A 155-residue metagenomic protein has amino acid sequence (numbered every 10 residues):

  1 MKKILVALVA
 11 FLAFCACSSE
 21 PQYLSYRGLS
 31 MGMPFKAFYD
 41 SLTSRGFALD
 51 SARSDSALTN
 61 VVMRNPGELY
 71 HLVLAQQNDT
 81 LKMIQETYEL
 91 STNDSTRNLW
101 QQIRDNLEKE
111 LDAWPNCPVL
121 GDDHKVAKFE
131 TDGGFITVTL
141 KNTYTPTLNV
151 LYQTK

Functional and structural regions predicted by a protein language model:
M1-I4: Positively charged n-region of N-terminal signal peptides that target proteins for export
V6-V9: Sec-dependent N-terminal signal peptides
A13-A16: C-terminal motif of bacterial Sec signal peptides marking the signal peptidase cleavage site
S18-E20: Bacterial signal peptide processing site
Y26-S41, R97-R104, E110: Secreted/surface-exposed cysteine- and glycine-rich disulfide frameworks
M33-L69: Post-signal-peptide N-terminal segment of Sec-exported extracytoplasmic proteins
T43, K82-S91, N98, D122-H124 (+1 more regions): An acidic-aromatic pocket/loop used at catalytic or ligand-binding sites
E68-V126: Long, charged/polar, surface-exposed segments that mediate recognition or autoinhibition
